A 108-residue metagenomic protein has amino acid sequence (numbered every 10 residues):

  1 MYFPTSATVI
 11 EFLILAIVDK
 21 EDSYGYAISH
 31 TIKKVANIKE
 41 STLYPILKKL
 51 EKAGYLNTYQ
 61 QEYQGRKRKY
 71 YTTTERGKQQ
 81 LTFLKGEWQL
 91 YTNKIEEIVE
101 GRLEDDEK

Functional and structural regions predicted by a protein language model:
Y2-T42: N-terminal helix-turn-helix DNA-binding core of bacterial DNA-binding proteins
L47-K49: Short, hydrophobic-biased segments on the C-terminal half of alpha helices that form "recognition helices"
G54: Glycine-centered, phosphate/nucleic-acid-interacting loop/turn motifs that mediate DNA/RNA or nucleotide
T58: Short beta-strand "wing" residues that participate in macromolecule-binding interfaces
Y63, K67-K85: Basic, amphipathic "hinge/linker" alpha-helix immediately C-terminal to the N-terminal HTH DNA-binding motif
T82-K108: Amphipathic alpha-helical dimerization/coiled-coil segments that flank or bridge DNA-binding/regulatory modules
